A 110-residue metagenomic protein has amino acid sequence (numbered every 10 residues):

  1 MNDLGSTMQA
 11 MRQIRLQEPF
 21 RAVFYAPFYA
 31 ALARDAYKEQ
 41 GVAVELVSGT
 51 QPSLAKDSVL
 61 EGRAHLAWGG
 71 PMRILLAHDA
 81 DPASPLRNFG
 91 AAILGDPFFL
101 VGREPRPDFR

Functional and structural regions predicted by a protein language model:
M1-M11: Short, low-complexity disordered leader/linker segments with a strong preference for bacterial N-terminal type II
A10-R110: Short, glycine-/small- and polar/acidic-enriched structural segments that line small-molecule recognition paths
